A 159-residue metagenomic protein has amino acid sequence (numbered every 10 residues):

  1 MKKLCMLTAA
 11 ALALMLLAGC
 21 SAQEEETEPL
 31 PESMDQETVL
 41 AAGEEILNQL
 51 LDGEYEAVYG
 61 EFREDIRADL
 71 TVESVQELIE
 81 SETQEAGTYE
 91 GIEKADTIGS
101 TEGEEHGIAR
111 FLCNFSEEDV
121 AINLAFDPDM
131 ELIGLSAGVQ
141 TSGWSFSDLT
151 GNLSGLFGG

Functional and structural regions predicted by a protein language model:
M1-T8: Bacterial N-terminal signal peptides that target proteins for export
A11-L12: Repetitive helical segments and hydrophobic/amphipathic motifs
M15-G19: C-terminal motif of bacterial Sec signal peptides marking the signal peptidase cleavage site
S21-D52: Short, low-complexity N-terminal intrinsically disordered segments enriched in polar/charged residues
Y55-E56, E131: Primarily extracytoplasmic ectodomains and periplasmic/lumenal surface modules that are beta-strand-rich
E56-H106: Short solvent-exposed beta->alpha transition segments
D96-G159: Exposed beta-sheet edge and beta->alpha loop/turn motif
